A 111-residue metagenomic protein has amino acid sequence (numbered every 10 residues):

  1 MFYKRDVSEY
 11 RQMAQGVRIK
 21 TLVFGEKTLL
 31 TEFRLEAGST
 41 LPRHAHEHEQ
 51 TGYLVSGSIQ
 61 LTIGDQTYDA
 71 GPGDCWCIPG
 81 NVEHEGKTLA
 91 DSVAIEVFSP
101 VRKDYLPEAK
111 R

Functional and structural regions predicted by a protein language model:
M1-K27, P107-R111: A short, N-terminal "cap"/entry segment at the start of jelly-roll beta-barrel domains of the cupin/DSBH fold
T31, I63, I95, D104-E108: Anionic, Ser/Thr-rich low-complexity intrinsically disordered regions
T31-A45: Conserved short histidine dyad/triad with adjacent acidic residue
H48-I59, G64: Glycine- and acidic-residue-biased ligand/ion/polar-headgroup-sensing regions
V55-S56, G71-P72, A90: A cytosolic small-molecule/anion-sensing beta-strand core signal
D65-G80: Short acidic-glycine-tyrosine-enriched beta hairpin
G80-D104: Ligand-binding loop in jelly-roll beta-barrel domains
